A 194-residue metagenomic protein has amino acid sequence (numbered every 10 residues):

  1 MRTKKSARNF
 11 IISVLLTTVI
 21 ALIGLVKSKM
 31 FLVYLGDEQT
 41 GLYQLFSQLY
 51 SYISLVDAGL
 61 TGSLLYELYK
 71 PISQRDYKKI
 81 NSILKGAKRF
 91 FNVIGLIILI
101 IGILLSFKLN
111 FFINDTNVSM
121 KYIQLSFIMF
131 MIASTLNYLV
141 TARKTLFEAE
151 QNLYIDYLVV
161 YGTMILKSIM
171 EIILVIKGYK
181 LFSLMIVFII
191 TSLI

Functional and structural regions predicted by a protein language model:
M1-G24, K78-R89, I123: N-terminal membrane topogenesis motif
K5-Y69, L99-I103, A133, T163 (+3 more regions): Signature of the first transmembrane helix
L32, L68-S73, N110, E148: Helix-terminus/helix-capping segments at the ends of transmembrane helices and short amphipathic helices
L35-E38, I72, Q151, Y179: Membrane-helix interface residues
Q39-L42, D76-K79, Q151-I155: Conserved short cytoplasmic inter-helical helices of the MFS fold
S47, F90-I194: Hydrophobic transmembrane helix module of multi-pass membrane transport proteins
Y66-S82: Flexible loop linkers connecting adjacent transmembrane helices in multi-pass alpha-helical membrane transporters
